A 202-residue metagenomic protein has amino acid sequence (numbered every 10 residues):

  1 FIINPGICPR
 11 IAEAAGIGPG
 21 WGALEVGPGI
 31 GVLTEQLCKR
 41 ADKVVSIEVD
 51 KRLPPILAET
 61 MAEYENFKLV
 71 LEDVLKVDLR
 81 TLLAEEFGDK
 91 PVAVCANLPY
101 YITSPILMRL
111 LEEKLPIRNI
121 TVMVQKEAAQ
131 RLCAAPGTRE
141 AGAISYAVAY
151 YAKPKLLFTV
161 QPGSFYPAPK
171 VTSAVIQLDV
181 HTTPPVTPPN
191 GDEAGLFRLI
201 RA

Functional and structural regions predicted by a protein language model:
F1-A202: Catalytic cores of RNA-modifying enzymes
